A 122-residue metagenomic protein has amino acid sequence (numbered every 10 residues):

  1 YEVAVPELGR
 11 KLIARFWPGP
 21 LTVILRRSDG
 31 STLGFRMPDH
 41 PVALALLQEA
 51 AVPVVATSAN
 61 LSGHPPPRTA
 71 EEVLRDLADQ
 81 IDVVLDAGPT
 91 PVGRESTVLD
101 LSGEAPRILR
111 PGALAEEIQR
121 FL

Functional and structural regions predicted by a protein language model:
Y1-L122: Active-site-adjacent structural elements in enzyme catalytic cores
